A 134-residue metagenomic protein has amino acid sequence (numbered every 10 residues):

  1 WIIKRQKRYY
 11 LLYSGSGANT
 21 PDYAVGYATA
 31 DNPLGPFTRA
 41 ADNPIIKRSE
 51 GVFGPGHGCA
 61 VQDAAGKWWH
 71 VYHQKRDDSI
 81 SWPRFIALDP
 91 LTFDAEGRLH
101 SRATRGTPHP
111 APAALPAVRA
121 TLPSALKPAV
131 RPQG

Functional and structural regions predicted by a protein language model:
W1-G134: Carbohydrate-active catalytic/glycan-binding domains of CAZyme proteins, especially the secreted or lumenal ectodomains
